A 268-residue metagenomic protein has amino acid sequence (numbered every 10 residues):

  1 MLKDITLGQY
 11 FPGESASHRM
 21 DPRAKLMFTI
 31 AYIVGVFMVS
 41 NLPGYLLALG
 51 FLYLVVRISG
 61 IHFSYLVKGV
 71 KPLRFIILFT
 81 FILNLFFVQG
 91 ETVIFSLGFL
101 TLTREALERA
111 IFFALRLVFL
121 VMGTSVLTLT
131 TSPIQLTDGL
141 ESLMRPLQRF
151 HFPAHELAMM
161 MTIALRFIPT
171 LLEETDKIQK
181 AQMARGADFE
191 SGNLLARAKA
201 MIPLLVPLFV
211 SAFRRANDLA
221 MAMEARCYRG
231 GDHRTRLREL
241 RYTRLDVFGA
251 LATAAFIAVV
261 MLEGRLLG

Functional and structural regions predicted by a protein language model:
M1-G44, A48-S59, S142-F152, E156-M159 (+2 more regions): Transmembrane alpha-helix interface motif
K25-L26, S64-R74, G249: Alpha-helical transmembrane segments and their helix-start/interface "positive-inside/aromatic belt" motifs in integral
N41, Y45, G60-S64, V88-S96 (+2 more regions): Transmembrane helix-loop junctions in multipass membrane proteins, especially transporters and channels
F51-R57, V70-L78: Small-residue-enriched core segments of transmembrane alpha-helices in multipass membrane transport and channel
H62, T101-T103, T243: A diffuse structural propensity rather than consistent per-protein peaks
L73-A187, L194: Juxtamembrane/interface alpha-helical elements of multi-pass membrane proteins
